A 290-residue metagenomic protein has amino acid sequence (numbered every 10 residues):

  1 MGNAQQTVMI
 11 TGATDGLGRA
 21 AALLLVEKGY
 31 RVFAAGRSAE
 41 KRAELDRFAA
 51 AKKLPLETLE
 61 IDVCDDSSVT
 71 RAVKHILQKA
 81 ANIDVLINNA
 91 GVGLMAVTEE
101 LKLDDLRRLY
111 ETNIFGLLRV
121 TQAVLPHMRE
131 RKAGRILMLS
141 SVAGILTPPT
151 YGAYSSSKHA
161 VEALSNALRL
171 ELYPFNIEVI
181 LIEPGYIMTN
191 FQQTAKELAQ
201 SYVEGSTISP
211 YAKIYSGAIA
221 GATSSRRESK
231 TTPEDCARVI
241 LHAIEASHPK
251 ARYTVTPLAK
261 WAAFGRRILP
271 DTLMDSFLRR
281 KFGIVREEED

Functional and structural regions predicted by a protein language model:
T14-D15: Conserved glycine-rich cofactor-binding loop
K28-E44: Conserved glycine-rich Rossmann-like NAD(P)H-binding loop of the short-chain dehydrogenase/reductase
I61-R71, L103: The beta1-alpha1 cofactor-binding region of Rossmann-like NAD(H)/NADP(H)-dependent oxidoreductases
V97-T98, K102-R107: Substrate-binding pocket helix/loop in short-chain dehydrogenase/reductase
T121, S157-A160: Active-site helix of classical SDR
S141: Residue(s) in the substrate-gating loop at a strand-loop-helix junction that position the organic substrate next
P174-R226: C-terminal beta-strand-loop-alpha-helix "lid" module of Rossmann-like NAD(P)-dependent dehydrogenases
